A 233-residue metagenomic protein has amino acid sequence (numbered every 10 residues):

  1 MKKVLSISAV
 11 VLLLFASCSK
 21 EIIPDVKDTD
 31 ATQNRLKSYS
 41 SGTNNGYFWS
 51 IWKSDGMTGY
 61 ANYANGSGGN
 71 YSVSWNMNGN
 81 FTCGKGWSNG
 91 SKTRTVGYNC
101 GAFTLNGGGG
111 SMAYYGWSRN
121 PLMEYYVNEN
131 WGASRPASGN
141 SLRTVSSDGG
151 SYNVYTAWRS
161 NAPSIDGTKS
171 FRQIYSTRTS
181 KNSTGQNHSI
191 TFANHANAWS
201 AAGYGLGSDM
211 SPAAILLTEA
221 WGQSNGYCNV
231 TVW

Functional and structural regions predicted by a protein language model:
K2-S8: Sec-dependent signal peptide recognition, specifically the positively charged N-region followed immediately by
L5, A16-S38: Bacterial Sec-dependent N-terminal signal peptides
A31-Y39, T58-N106: Short N-terminal edge-element motif at the start of the domain
S38-G46, S50: Boundary/junction segments of secreted and surface-exposed precursor proteins
G46-Y47, G56-G66, V145-S160, Q186-T191: Extracellular-facing/secreted segment signature in eukaryotic proteins
G84-S147: Extracellular-facing segments of soluble proteins and assemblies that are Gly/Ser/Thr-biased and enriched in aromatics
P121-T184: An exposed acidic His-Trp-rich patch
Q186-W233: Long, compositionally biased interface segments
